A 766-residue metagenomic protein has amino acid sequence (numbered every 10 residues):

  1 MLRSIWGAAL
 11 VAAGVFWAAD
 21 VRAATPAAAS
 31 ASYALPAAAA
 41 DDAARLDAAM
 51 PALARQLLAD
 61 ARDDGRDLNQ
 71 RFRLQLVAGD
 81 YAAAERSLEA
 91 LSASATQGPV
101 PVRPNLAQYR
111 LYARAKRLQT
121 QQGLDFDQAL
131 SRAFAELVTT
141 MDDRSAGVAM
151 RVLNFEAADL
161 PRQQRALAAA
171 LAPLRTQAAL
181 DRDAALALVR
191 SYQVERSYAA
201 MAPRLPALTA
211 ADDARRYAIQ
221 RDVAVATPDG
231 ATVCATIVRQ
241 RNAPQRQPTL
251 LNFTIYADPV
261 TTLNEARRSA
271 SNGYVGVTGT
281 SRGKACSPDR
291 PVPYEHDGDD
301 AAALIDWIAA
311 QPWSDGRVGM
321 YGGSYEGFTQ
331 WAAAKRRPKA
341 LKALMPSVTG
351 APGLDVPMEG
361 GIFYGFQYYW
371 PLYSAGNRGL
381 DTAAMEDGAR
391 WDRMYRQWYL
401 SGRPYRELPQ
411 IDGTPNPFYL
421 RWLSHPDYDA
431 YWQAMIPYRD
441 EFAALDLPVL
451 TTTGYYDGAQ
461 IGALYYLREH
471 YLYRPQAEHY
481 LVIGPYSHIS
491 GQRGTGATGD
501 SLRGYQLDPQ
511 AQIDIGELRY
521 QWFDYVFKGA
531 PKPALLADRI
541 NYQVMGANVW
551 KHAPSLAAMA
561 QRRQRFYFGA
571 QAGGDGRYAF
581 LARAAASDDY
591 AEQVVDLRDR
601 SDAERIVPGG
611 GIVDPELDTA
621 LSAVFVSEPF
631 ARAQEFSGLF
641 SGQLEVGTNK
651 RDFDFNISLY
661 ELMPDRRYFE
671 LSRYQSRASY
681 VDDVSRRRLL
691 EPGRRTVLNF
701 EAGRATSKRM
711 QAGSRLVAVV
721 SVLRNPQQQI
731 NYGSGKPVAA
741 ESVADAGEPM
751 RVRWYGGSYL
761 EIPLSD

Functional and structural regions predicted by a protein language model:
A146-S197, P203, L208-A211, S271 (+1 more regions): Accessory cap/linker subdomain of secreted extracellular hydrolases
P203-Q245, F630-R632: N-terminal cap/lid segment of alpha/beta-hydrolase-fold proteins
Q240-A309, G494-Q506, R651, I657 (+4 more regions): Cap/lid segment of the alpha/beta-hydrolase catalytic domain
P312-Y325: Alpha/beta-hydrolase fold nucleophile elbow
Y321, F328-D392, Y455, R474-Y520: A catalytic-pocket lid/entrance helix-loop region that shapes and gates access to the active site across common
Y399-R403, G496-D766: C-terminal, loop-rich substrate-recognition/catalytic regions characterized by aromatic stacking residues
L445, T451-T453: Short beta-strand/loop motif that positions the catalytic acidic residue of the alpha/beta-hydrolase fold
G458-L464: Conserved alpha/beta-hydrolase "acid-adjacent" motif
